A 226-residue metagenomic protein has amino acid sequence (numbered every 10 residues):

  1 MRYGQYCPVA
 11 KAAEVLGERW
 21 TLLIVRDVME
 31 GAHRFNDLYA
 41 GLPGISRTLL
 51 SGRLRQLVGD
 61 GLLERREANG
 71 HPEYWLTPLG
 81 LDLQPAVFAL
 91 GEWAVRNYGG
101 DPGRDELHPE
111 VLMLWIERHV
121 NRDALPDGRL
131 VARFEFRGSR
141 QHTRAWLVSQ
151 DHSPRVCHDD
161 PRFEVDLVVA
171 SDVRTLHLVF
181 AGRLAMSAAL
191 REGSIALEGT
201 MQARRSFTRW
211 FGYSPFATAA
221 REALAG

Functional and structural regions predicted by a protein language model:
M1-Q5: N-terminal intrinsically disordered/low-complexity leader segments
Y6-C7, A170: A generic alpha-helix surface/boundary motif
C7-T48: N-terminal helix-turn-helix DNA-binding core of bacterial DNA-binding proteins
N36-D37, G44-H71, W75-Q84, F88-G226: Feature captures hydrophobic
